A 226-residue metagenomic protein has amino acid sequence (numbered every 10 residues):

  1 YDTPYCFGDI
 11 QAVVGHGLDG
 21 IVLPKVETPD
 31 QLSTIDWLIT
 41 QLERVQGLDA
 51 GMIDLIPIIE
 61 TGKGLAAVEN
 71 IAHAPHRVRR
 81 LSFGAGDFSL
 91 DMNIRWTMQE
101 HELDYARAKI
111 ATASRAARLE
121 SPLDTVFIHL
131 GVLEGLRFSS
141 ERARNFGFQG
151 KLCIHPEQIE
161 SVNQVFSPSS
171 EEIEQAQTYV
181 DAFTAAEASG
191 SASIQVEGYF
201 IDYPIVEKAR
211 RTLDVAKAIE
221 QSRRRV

Functional and structural regions predicted by a protein language model:
Y1-V226: Expand to "…catalyze enediolate/carbanion chemistry for C-C bond making/breaking, isomerization, decarboxylation
